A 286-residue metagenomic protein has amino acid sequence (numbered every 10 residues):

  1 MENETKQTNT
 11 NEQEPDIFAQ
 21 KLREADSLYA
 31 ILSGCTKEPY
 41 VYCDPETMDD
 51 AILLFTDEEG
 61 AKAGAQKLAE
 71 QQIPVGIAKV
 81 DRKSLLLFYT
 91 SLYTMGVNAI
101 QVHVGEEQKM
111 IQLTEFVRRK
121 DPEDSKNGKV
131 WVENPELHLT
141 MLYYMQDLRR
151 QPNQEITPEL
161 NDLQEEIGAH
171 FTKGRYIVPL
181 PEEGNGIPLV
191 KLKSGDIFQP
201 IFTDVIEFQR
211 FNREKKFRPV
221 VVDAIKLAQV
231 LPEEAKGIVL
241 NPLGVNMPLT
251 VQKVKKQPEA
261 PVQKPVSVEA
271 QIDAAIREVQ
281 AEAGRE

Functional and structural regions predicted by a protein language model:
M1-E286: An interfacial alpha-helical scaffold signature
